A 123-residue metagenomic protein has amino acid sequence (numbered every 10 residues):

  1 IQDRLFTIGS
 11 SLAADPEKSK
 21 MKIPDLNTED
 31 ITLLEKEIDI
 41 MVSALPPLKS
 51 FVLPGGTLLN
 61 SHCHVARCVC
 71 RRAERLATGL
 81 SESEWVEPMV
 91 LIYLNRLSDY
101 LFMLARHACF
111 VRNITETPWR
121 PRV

Functional and structural regions predicted by a protein language model:
I1-V123: Phosphate/pyrophosphate-binding loop motifs in nucleotide- or prenyl diphosphate-using proteins
